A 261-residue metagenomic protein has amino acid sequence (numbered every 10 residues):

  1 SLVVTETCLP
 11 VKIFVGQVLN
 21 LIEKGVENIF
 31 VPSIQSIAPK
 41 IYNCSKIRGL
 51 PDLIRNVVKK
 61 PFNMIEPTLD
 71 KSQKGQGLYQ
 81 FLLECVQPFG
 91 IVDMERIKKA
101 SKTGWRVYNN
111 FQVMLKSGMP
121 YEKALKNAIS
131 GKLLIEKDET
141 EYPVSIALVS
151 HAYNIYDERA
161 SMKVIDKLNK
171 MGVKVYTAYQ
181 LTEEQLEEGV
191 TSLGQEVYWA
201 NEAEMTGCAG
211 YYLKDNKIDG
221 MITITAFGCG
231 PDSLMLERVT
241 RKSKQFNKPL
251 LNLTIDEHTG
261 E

Functional and structural regions predicted by a protein language model:
S1-E261: An N-terminal assembly and electron-transfer interface module characteristic of large anaerobic redox and radical
